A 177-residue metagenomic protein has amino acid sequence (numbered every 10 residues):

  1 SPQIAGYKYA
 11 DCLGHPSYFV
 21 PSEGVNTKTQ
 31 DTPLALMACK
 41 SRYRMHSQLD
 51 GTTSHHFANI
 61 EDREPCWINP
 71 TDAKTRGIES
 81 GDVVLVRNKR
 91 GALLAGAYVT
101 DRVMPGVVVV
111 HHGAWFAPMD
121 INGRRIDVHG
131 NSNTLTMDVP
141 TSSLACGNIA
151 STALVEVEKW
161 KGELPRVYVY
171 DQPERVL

Functional and structural regions predicted by a protein language model:
S1-T53: Long, low-complexity segments enriched in small/aliphatic residues
S47, T53-W67, T71-L177: Long, contiguous, secondary-structure-rich segments that constitute the structural scaffold of globular domains
